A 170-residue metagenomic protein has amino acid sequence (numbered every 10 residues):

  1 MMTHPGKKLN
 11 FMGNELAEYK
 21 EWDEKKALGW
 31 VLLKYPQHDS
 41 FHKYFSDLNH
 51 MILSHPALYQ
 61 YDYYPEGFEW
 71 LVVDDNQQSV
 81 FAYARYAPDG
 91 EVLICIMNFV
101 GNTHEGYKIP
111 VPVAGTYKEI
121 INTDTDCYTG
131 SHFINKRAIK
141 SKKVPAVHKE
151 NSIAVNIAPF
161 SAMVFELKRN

Functional and structural regions predicted by a protein language model:
M2-N10, N14-N170: Carbohydrate-interacting/catalytic domains
